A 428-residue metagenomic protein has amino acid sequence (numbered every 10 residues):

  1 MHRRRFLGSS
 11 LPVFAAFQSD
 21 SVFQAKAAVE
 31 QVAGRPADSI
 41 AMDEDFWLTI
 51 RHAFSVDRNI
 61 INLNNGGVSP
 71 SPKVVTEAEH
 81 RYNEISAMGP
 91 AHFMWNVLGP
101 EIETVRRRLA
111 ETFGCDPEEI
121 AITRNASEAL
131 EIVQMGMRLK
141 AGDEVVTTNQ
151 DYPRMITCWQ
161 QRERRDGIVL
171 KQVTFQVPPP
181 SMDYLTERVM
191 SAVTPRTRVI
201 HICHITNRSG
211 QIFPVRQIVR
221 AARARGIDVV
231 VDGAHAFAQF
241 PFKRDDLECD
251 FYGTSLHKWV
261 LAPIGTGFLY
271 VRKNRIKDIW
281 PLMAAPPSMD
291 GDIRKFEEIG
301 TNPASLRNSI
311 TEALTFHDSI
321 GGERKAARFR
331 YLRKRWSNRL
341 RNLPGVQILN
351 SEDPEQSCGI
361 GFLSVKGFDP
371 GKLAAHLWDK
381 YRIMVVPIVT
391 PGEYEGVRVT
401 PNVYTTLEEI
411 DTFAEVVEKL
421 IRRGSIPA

Functional and structural regions predicted by a protein language model:
R5-A428: Pyridoxal 5′-phosphate
